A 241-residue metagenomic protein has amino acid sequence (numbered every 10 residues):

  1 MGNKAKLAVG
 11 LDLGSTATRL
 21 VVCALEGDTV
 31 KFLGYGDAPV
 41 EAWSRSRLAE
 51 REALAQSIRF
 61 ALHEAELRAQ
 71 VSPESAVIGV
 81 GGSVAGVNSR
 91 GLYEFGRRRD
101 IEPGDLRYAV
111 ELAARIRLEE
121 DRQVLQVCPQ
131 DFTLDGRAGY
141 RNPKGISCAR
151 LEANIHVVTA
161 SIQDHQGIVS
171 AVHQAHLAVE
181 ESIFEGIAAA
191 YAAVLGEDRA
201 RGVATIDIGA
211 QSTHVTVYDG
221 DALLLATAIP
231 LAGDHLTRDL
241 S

Functional and structural regions predicted by a protein language model:
M1-A17, V21-T205, A222-L224, G233: Nucleotide/phosphate-binding catalytic cleft detector across ATP-hydrolyzing and phosphate-transferring enzymes
R201-D239: Glycine-rich phosphate-binding loop of actin/hexokinase-like ATP-binding domains
